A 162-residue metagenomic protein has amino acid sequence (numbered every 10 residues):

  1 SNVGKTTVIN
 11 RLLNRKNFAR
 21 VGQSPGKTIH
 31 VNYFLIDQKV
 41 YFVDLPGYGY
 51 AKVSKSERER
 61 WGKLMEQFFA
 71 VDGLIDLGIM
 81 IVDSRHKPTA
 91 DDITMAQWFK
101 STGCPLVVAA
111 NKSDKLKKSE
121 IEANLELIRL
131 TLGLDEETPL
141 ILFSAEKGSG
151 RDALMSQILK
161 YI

Functional and structural regions predicted by a protein language model:
S1-S56: Conserved G1/Walker A P-loop phosphate-binding module
N17, H30, E57-W61, P88-D91 (+4 more regions): Helical mechanochemical/support elements of P-loop NTPase systems and associated helical scaffolds
P25-T28, Y33-I36, F69-I75, K87-P88 (+2 more regions): Conserved catalytic network of the ASCE P-loop NTPase/AAA+ motor domain
D44, N111, S144: Active-site glycine-centered loops adjacent to acidic/histidine catalytic or metal-binding residues that shape
Y48-R58, R85, D114-K117: Flexible beta-alpha connector loops of hexameric P-loop NTPases
E57-R85, Q97-A109: Inter-motif core of Ras-like GTPase G domains
G78, R85-M95, G103-L130, P139: Replace "adjacent to P-loop NTPase cores in ATP/GTP-dependent enzymes" with "adjacent to NTP-binding cores
K115-I162: Canonical P-loop GTPase G-domain recognition
